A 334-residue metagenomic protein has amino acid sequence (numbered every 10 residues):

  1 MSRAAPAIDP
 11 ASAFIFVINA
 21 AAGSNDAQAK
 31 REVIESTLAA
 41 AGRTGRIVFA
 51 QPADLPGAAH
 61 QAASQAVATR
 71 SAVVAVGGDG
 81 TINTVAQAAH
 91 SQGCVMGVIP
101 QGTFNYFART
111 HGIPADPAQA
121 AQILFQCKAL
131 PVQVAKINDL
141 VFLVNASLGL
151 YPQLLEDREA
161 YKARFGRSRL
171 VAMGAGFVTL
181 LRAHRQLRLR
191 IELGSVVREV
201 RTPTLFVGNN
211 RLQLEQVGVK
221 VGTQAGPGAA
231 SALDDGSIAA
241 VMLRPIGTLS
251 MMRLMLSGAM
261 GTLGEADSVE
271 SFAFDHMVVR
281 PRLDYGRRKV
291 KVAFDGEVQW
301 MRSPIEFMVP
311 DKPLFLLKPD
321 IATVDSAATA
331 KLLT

Functional and structural regions predicted by a protein language model:
M1-V73, N83, T323, A330-T334: ATP/NTP phosphate-donor binding region
S2-A4, L193, A230-A232, M242-T334: ATP/nucleoside-binding phosphotransfer catalytic cores, i.e., glycine-rich phosphate-binding loops
I15, A40-A41, V48-Q51, H60 (+2 more regions): Catalytic core of DAGKc-family lipid kinases
A20, V76-G78, I99-Q101: Glycine-rich beta-strand-to-loop/alpha-helix junction loops that act as flexible
A72-Q92: Conserved beta-strand-loop-alpha-helix hinge of the TIR/SEFIR fold
L140-Q153, E199-N209, Q213-E215, A239-M242 (+3 more regions): Short hydrophobic-aromatic micro-motifs
K162-V171, Q213-S250: Gly/Ser/Thr-rich active-site loops/lids in small-molecule metabolic enzymes that frequently grip phosphoryl groups
R185-D234: Oxyanion-binding "anion nests"
